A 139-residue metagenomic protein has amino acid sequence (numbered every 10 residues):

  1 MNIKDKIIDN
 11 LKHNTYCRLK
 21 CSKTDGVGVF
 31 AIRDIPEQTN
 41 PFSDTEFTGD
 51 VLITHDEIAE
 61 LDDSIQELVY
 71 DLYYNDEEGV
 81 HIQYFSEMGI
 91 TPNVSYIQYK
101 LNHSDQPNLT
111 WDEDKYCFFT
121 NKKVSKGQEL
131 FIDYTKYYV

Functional and structural regions predicted by a protein language model:
M1-V139: Conserved catalytic SET/PR domain of SAM-dependent protein methyltransferases, capturing the structural core that binds
